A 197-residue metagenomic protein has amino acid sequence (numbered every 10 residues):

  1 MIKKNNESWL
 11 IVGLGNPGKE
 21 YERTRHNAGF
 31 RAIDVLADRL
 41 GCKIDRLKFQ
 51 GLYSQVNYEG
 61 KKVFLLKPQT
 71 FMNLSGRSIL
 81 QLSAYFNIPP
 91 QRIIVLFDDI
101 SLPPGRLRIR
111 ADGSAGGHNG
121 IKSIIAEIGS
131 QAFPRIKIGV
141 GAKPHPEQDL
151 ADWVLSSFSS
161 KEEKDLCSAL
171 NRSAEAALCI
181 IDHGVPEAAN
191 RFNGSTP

Functional and structural regions predicted by a protein language model:
M1-D112, K122-K137, K143-A151, S156 (+1 more regions): Nucleotide and nucleotide-moiety/phosphate-recognizing core
G117-G120: Hydrophobic alpha-helical segments within soluble ligand-binding/sensing domains
